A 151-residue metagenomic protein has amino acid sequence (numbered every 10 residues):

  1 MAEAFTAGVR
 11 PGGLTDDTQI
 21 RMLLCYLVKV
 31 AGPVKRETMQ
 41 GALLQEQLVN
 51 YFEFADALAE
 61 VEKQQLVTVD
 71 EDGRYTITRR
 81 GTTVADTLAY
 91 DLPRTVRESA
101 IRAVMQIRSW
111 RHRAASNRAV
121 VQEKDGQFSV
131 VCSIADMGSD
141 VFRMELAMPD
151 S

Functional and structural regions predicted by a protein language model:
M1-A31: Short alpha-helical segments that sit at the start of domains
M22-Y26, G41, A59: Contiguous, well-ordered alpha-helical segments that form the cores/surfaces of helical PPI scaffolds
P33-L43: Short acidic, hydrophobic short linear motifs in intrinsically disordered regions
L48-K63: Short amphipathic alpha-helical interaction segments
E62-D72: A short, conserved structural fragment
D70-A89: Accessory beta->alpha helical hairpin/"wing" motif in late/C-terminal subdomains of nucleic-acid enzymes
S99-S151: Exposed, interaction-prone assembly regions rather than primary DNA-binding/catalytic cores
